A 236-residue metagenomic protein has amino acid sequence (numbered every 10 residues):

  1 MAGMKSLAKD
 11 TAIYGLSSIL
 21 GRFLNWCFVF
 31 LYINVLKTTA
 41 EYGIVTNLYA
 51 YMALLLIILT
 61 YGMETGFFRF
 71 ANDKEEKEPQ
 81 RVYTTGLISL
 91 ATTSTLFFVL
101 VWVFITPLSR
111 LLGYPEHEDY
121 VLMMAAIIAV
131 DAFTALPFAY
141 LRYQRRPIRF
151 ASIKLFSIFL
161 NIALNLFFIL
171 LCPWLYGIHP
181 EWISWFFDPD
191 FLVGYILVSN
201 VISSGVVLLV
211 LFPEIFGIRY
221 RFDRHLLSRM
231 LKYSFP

Functional and structural regions predicted by a protein language model:
M1-L7, Y176-Y195, L208-P236: Interhelical loop/hinge segments that connect adjacent transmembrane helices in multipass membrane
M4-K5, I33-E41, L55-S89, Y140-R149: Transmembrane-helix boundary and interhelical linker motifs in polytopic inner-membrane proteins
S6-T65, T93-W102, I127, P236: Signature of the first transmembrane helix
Y14, S18, T46-Y49, G86 (+5 more regions): Residue-level recognition of transmembrane alpha-helices in multi-pass small-molecule transporters/permeases
F23-F30, S152-P189, V207-L211: Alpha-helical transmembrane segments of multi-pass membrane transporters and transport-associated inner-membrane enzymes
L54-L55, A91, T95, V99 (+3 more regions): Alpha-helical transmembrane segments of multi-pass membrane proteins
L96-Y114, C172-S184: Short membrane-interface helical motifs at transmembrane helix boundaries in multi-pass membrane transporters
V130-K154, I215: Membrane-interface junctions at transmembrane-helix termini in multi-pass inner-membrane proteins
